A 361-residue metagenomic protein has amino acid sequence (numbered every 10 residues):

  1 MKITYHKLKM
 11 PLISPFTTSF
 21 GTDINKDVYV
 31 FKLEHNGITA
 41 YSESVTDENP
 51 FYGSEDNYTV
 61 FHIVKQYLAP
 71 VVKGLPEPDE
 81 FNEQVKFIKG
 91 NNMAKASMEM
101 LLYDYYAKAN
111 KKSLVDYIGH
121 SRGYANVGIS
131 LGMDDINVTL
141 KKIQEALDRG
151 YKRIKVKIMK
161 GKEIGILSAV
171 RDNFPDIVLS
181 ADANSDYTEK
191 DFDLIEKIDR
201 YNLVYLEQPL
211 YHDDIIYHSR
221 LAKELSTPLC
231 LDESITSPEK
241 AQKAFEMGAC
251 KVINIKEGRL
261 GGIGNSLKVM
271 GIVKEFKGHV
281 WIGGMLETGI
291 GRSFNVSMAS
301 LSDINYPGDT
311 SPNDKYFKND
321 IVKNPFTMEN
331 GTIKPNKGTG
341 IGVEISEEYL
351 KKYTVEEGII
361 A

Functional and structural regions predicted by a protein language model:
M1-L12, D23, V28, N36 (+1 more regions): Flexible C-terminal active-site loop/helix
Y5, E34, T39-A109: Metal- or metallocofactor-binding catalytic centers and their adjacent structured scaffolds across diverse enzyme
P15-F20: Short, P/G- and charge-enriched loop/turn segments at secondary-structure junctions
F31, G37, M98, K111 (+7 more regions): Conserved, mostly hydrophobic/aromatic
S42, A125-L131, K152-V156, L179-A183 (+5 more regions): Hydrophobic faces of well-ordered beta-strands that scaffold small-molecule active sites in alpha/beta enzyme cores
K65-A69, E99-D104, S168-R171, E196 (+4 more regions): Predominant activation on well-ordered alpha-helical scaffold segments within soluble catalytic domains
D116-L225: Metal-dependent enolase-superfamily TIM-barrel catalytic cores that perform enediolate-based chemistry
D213-C230, I235-T332: Shared catalytic-loop signature of beta/alpha-barrel
